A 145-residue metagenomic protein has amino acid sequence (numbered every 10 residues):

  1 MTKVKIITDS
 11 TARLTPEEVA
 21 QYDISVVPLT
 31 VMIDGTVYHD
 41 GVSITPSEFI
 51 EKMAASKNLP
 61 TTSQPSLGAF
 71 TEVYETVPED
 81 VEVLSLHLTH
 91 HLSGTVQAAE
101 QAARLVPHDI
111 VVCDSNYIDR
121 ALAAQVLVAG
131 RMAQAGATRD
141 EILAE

Functional and structural regions predicted by a protein language model:
M1, Q21, P78, L105-P107: Short, well-ordered coil/turn elements that cap or connect secondary structure elements
V4, V81-S85: Generic beta-sheet signal
K5-A69: N-terminal glycine-rich anion-binding loop in soluble enzyme alpha/beta folds
T8, S85-T89: Short beta-strand segments
G41, N58, T62-S66, H87 (+3 more regions): Catalytic cores of large soluble enzymes that bind and process phosphate-bearing ligands
A69-V73, A98: Well-ordered alpha-helical segments embedded in enzymatic catalytic cores
E72-V81: Glycine-rich phosphate/diphosphate-binding loops that line cofactor/substrate pockets in enzymes
L84, L92-A144: Active-site histidine-anchored catalytic micro-motif
